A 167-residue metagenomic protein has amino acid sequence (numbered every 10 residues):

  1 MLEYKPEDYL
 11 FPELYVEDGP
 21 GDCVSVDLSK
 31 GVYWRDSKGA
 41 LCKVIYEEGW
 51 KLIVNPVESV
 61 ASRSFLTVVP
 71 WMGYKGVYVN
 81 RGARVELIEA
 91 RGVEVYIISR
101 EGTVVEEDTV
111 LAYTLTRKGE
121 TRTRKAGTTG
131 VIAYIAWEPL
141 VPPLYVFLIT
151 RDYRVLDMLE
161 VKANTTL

Functional and structural regions predicted by a protein language model:
M1-L167: Well-ordered secondary-structure scaffolds
